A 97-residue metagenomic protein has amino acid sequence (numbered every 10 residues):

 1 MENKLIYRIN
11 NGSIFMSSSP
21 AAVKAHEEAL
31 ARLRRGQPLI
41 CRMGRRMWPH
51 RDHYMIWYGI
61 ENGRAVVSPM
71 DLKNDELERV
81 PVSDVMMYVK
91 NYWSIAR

Functional and structural regions predicted by a protein language model:
M1-A21, R35: Cysteine-nucleophile protease catalytic domains, especially the papain-like/related folds used in DUB/UBL proteases
L5-I9, A22, N62-M70: Short, well-ordered strand-loop elements centered on a beta-strand within folded domains, enriched for acidic residues
A22-L30: Surface-exposed ligand/attachment interfaces on beta-rich extracellular proteins
R34-G36, W48-P49, G59-R97: Noncatalytic regulatory segments and standalone regulatory/sensor domains
Q37-R42: A short, Trp-centered hydrophobic/proline-enriched beta-strand micro-motif
G44-R46: Short strand-loop junctions, especially beta-strand C-caps/beta-turns that link beta-sheets to coils or alpha-helices
H53: Histidine-centered active-site/metal-ligand motif
